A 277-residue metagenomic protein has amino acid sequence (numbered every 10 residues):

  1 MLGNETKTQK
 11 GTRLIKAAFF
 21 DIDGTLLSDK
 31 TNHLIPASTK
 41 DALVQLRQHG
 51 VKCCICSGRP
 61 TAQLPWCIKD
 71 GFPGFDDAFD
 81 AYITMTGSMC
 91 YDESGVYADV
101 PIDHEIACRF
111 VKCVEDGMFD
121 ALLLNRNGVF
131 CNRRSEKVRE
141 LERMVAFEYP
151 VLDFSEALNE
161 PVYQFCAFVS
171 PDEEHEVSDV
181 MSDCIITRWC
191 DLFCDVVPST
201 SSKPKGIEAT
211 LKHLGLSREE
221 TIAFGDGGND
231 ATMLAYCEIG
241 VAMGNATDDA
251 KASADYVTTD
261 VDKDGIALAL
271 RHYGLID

Functional and structural regions predicted by a protein language model:
M1-F20, S38-V44, Q48, L216: Non-catalytic pre-domain segments flanking phosphatase-related domains
T12-A17, P36, V196-D277: Mg2+-dependent phosphoryl-transfer enzymes with acidic/Ser/Thr/Gly-rich catalytic loops
K16-T31: Asp-based phosphoryl-transfer active-site loop
A37-K137: Active-site phosphate-binding/coordination module
G50-C54, F79, V162-Q164, E219-T221 (+1 more regions): Short active-site oxyanion
D70-G74, A98-P101, V138-E142, K205 (+2 more regions): Short, hinge-like loop/turn segments at secondary-structure boundaries
A78, T86, V180-D183, Y236-C237 (+1 more regions): Short, structured coil segments at secondary-structure junctions
A107-R109, C113-M233, N245: Conserved acidic, metal-coordinating active-site core of Asp-based, Mg2+-dependent phosphoryl-transfer enzymes
